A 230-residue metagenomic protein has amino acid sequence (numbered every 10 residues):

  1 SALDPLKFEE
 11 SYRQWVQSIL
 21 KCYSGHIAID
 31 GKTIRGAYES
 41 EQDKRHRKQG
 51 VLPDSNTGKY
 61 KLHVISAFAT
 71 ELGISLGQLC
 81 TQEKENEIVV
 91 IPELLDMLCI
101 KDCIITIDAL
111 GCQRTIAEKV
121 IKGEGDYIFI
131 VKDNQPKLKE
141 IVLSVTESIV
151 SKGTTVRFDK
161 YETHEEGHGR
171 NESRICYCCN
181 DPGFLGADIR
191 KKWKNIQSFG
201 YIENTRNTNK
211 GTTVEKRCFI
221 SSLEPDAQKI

Functional and structural regions predicted by a protein language model:
S1-I107, C112-T115: Conserved, well-structured functional cores that handle cations and Mg-NTP chemistry
R45-H46, G123, S144-S148: Short, hinge-like loop/turn segments at secondary-structure boundaries
K61, I121, T212-T213: A short, structural micro-pattern
T115-E118, K139-I141: A short acidic (Asp/Glu
A117-G125: Short, surface-exposed basic-aromatic patches at helix termini and helix-loop junctions that form
D126-V131: Short hydrophobic alpha-helical runs that function as membrane-insertion/retention elements
K132-I230: An anionic, glycine-rich sequence signature occurring as long contiguous blocks
